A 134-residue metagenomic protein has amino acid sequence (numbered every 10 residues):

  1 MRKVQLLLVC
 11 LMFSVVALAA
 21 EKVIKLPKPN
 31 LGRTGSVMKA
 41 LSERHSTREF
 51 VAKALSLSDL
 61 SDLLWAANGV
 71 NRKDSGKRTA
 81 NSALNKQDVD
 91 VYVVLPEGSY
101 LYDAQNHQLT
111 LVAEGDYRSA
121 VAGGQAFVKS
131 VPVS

Functional and structural regions predicted by a protein language model:
M1-V4: Positively charged n-region of N-terminal signal peptides that target proteins for export
C10-A19: Hydrophobic h-region of N-terminal signal peptides that target proteins for export in Gram-negative bacteria
A20-V133: N-terminal amphipathic, basic helical "cap/leader" segment at the start of enzyme domains
